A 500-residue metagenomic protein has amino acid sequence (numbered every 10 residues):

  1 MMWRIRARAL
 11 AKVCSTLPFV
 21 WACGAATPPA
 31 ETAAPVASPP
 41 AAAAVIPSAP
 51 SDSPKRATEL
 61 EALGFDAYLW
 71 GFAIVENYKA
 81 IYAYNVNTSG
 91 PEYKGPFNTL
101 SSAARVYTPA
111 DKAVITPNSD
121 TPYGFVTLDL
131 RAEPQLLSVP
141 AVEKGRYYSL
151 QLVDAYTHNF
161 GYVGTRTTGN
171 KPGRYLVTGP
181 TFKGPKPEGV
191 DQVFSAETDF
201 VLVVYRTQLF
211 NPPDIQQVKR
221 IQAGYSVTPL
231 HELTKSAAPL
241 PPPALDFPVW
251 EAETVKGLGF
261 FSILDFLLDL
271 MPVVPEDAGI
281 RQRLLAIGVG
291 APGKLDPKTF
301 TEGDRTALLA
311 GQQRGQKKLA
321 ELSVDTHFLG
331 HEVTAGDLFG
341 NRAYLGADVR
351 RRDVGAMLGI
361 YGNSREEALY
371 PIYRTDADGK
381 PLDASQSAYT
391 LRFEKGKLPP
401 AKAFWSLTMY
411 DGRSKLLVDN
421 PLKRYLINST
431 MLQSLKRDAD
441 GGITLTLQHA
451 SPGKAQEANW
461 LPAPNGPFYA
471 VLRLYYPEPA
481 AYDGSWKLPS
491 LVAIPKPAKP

Functional and structural regions predicted by a protein language model:
M1-A7: N-terminal secretory signal peptides that target proteins for export/translocation
A11-A22: Bacterial N-terminal signal peptides
G24-T27: Bacterial signal peptide processing site
P29-E31: Auxiliary, metal-adjacent structural segments of Zn-dependent hydrolase domains
A33-P500: A compositional/structural signature for long, glycine/proline-rich flexible linkers and loops on extracytoplasmic
